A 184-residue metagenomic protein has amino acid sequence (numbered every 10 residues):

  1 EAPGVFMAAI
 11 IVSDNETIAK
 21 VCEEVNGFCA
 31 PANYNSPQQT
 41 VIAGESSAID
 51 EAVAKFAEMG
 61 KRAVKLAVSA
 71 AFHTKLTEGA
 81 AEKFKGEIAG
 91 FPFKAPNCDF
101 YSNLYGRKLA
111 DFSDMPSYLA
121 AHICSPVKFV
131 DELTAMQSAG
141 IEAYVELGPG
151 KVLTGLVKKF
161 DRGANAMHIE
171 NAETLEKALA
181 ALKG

Functional and structural regions predicted by a protein language model:
E1-S125: Alpha/beta catalytic cores of group-transfer enzymes, especially the acyltransferase/condensing modules of polyketide
G86-G184: Acyltransferase/transacylase module recognition
